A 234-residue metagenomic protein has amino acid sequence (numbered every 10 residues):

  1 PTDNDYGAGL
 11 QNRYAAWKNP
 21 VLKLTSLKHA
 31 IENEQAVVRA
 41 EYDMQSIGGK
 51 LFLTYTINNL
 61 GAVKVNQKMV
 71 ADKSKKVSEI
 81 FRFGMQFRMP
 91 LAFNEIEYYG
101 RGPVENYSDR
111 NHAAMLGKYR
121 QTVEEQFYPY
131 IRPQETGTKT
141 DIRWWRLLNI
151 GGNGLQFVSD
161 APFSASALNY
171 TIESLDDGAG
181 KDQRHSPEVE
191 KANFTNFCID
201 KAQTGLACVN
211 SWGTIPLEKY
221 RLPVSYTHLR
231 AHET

Functional and structural regions predicted by a protein language model:
P1-R230: Beta-strand/loop-rich accessory regions of lumenal/periplasmic or secreted enzymes, predominantly carbohydrate-active
H232-T234: A short, hydrophobic C-terminal helix/tail in secreted or cell-surface proteins
